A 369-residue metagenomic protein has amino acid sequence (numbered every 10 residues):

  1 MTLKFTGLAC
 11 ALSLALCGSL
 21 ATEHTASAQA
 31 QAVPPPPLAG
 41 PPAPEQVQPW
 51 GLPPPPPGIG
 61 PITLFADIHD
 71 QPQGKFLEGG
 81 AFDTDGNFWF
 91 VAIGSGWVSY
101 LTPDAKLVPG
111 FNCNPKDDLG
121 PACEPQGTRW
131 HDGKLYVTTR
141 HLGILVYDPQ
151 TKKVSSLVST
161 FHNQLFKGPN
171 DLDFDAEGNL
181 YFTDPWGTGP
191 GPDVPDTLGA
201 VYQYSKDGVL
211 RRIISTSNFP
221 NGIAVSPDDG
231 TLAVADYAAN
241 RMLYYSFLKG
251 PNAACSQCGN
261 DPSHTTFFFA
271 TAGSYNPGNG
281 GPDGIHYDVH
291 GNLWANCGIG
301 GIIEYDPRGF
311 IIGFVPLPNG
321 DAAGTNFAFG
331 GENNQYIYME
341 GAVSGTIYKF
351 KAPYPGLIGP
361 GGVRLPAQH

Functional and structural regions predicted by a protein language model:
A9-S19: Bacterial N-terminal signal peptides
V33-T63, S256-Q257: Blade/loop signatures of beta-propeller domains
D70-F88, P115-H141, H162-L180, W186 (+6 more regions): Beta-rich, blade/repeat-based domains predominating in secreted/periplasmic proteins but also intracellular
W89-C113: Beta-propeller domains
I93, R140, P185-G187, Y237 (+5 more regions): Short loop/turn segments immediately following the C-termini of beta-strands
W97-S99, G143-L145, G199-Y202, R241-L243 (+2 more regions): A short loop-to-beta-strand structural motif that recurs across blades of beta-propeller domains
V108-N114, S155-S159, R212-S215, A254-A270 (+2 more regions): Beta-propeller fold detector
Y245-C258, K351-I358: Short loop/turn segments immediately following beta-strands, especially the blade-tip and inter-blade linker loops
